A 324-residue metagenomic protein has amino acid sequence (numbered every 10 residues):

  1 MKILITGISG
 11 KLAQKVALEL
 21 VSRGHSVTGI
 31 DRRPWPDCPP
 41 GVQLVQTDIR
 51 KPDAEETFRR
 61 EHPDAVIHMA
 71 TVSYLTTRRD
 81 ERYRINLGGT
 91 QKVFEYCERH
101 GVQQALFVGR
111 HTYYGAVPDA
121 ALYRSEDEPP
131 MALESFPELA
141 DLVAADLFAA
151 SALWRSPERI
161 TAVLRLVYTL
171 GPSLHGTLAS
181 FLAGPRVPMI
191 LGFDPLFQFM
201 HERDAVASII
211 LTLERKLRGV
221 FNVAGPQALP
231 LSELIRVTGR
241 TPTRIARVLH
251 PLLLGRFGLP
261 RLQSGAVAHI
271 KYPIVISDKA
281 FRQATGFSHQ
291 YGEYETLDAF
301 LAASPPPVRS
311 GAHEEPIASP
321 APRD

Functional and structural regions predicted by a protein language model:
I3-R23: N-terminal Rossmann NAD(P)H-binding glycine-rich loop of SDR-like oxidoreductase domains
T47-G88, Y96-R99, A116: NAD(P)H-binding glycine-rich loop region in Rossmannoid oxidoreductase-like domains and their noncatalytic homologs
E81-K92, A140-D141, M200: Glycine-rich NAD(P)-binding loop of the Rossmann-fold in SDR/ketoreductase-type enzymes
K92-E138: Conserved Rossmann-fold NAD(P)-dependent oxidoreductase catalytic core, especially the SDR/UDP-sugar
P118-Y168: Catalytic helix-loop patch of NAD(P)-dependent Rossmann-fold dehydrogenases
V143, P157-R159, T169-S180, L211-N222 (+1 more regions): Glycine/proline-rich active-site loop of Rossmann-fold NAD(P)-dependent oxidoreductases
A152-Q198, E202: NAD(P)-dependent short-chain dehydrogenase/reductase
L196, V206-G265, D278, D298-L301 (+1 more regions): Mid/C-terminal beta-alpha module of Rossmann-like enzyme folds, strongest in SDR-family dehydrogenases/epimerases
